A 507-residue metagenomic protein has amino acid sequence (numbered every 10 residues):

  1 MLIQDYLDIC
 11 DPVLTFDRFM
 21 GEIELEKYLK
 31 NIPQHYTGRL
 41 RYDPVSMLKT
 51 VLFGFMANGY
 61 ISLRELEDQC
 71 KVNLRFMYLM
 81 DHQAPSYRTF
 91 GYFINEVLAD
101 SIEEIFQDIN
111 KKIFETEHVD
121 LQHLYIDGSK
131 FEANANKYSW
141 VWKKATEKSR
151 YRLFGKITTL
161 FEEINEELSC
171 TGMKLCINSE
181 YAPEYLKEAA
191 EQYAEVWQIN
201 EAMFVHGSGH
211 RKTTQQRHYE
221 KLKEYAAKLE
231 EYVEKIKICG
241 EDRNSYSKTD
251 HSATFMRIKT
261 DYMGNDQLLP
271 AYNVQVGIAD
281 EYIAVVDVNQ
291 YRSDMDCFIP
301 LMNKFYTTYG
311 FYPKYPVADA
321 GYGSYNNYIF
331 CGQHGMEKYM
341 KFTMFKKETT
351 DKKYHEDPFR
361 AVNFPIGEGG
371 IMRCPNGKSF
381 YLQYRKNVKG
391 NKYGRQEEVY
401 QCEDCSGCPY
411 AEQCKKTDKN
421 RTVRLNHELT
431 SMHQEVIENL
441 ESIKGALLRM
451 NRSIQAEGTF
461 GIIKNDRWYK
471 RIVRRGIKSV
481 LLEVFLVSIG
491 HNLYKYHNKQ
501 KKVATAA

Functional and structural regions predicted by a protein language model:
M1-I9: Long, acidic, intrinsically disordered low-complexity segments
L2, S46-L52, T89: A general alpha-helix detector
I9-K49, F55, H427: Basic, short loop/linker segments at the boundary and entry of helix-turn-helix/winged-helix-like folds
R39, D81-H82: A Lys/Arg-rich helix-loop hairpin that forms a DNA/phosphate-binding surface
V51, G59-V72, Q83-A507: Anion-binding and metal-coordination hotspots
R75-D81: Secretory-pathway/luminal and periplasmic proteins that interact with or process carbohydrate-rich
